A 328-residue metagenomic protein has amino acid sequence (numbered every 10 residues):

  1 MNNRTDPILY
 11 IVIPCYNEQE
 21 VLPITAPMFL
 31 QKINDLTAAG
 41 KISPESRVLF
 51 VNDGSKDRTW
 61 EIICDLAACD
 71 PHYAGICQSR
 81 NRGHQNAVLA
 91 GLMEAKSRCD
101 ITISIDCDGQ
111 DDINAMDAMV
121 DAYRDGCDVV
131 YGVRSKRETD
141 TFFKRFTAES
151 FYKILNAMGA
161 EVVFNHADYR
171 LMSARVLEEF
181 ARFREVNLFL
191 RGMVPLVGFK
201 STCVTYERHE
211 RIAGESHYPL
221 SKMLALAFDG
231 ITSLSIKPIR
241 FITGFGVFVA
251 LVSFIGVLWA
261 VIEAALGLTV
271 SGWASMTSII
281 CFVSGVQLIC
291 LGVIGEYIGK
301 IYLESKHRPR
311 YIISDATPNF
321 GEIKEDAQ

Functional and structural regions predicted by a protein language model:
M1-D140: Structured catalytic core of nucleotide-sugar glycosyltransferases
N2-I8, F189-Q328: Hydrophobic helical membrane-anchoring modules
P23, I42, V163-H166, L188 (+1 more regions): Non-catalytic, surface-exposed connector residues within folded enzymatic/regulatory domains
Q31, D35, D65, C69 (+7 more regions): Conserved amphipathic alpha-helical interaction elements at protein-protein interfaces in regulatory, energy-coupling
I76-E94, I101, Q110-M193, H209-F228: Acceptor/aglycone-binding surface of glycosyltransferases and processive sugar-polymer synthases
